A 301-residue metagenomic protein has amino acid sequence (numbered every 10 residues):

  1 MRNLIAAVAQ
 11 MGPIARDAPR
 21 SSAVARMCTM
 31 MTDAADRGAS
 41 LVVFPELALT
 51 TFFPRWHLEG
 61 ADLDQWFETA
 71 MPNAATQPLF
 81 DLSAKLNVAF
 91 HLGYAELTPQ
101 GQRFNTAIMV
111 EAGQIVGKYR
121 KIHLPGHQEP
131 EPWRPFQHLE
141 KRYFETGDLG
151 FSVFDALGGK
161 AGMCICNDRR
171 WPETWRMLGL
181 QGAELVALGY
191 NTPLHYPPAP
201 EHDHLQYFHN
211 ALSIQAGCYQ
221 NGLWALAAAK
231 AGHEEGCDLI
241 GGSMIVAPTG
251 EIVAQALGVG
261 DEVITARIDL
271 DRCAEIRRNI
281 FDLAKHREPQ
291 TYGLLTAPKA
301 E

Functional and structural regions predicted by a protein language model:
M1-D17: Generic N-terminal amphipathic, Lys/Arg-enriched alpha-helix
Q10-G12, P45, R120, Y190 (+1 more regions): Residue-level recognition of beta-strand->loop/alpha-helix junctions
R20-K121, G126-P130, T192-A216, Q220-L223: Cys-nucleophile CN-hydrolase/nitrilase-fold catalytic domain and related Cys-dependent amidase chemistry that acts on
R37, F90, D155-L157, Q181 (+2 more regions): RNA-binding accessory domains that recognize and position tRNA/RNA substrates
M71-H91, K160, C166-E262: CN hydrolase (nitrilase-like) catalytic-core segments centered on the catalytic cysteine and neighboring Lys/Glu
L92-Y94, T106-M109, S152, S243-I245 (+1 more regions): Short beta-strand scaffold segments in enzyme catalytic cores
T98-P198, H202-L212, R278-D282: Active-site catalytic loop in hydrolytic enzyme cores
D271-E301: A short C-terminal boundary segment appended to hydrolase-like catalytic domains
